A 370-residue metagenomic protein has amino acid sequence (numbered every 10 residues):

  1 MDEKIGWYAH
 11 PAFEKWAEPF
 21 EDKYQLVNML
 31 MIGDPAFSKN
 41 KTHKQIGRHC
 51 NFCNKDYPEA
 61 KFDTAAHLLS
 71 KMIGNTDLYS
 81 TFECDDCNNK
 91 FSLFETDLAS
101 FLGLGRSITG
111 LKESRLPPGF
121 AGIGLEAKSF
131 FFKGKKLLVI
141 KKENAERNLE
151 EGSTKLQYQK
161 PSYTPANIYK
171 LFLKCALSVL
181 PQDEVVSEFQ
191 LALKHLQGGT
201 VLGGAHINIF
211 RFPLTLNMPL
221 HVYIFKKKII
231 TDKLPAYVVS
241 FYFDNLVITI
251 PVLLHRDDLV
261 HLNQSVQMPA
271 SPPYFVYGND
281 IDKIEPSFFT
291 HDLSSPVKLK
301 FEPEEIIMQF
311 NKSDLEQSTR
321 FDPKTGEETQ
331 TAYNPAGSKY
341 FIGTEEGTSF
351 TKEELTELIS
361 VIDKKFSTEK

Functional and structural regions predicted by a protein language model:
M1-T42: N-terminal alpha-helical interaction blocks
Q45-G47, S80: Short metal-coordination and nucleic-acid-contact micro-motifs, chiefly zinc-binding Cys/His arrays
C50-C53, C84: Short cysteine-rich clusters marking metal-coordination/redox-active sites
D56-S80: Histidine-centered nuclease catalytic patch
T81-N89, E113-A127: Short Fe-S-cluster ligation motifs
F82-T109: Short Cys/His-centered divalent metal-binding micro-motifs
A127-T154: Short flanking/linker segments adjacent to small metal-binding domains or redox-active Cys/His motifs
Q157-L355: C-terminal, charged low-complexity interaction regions
